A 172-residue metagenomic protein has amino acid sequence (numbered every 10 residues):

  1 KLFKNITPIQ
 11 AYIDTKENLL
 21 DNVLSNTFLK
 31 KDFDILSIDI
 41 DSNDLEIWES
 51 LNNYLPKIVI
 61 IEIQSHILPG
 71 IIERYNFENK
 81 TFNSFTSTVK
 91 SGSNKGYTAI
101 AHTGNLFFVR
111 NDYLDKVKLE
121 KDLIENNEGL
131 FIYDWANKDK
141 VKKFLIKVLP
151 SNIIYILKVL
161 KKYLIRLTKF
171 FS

Functional and structural regions predicted by a protein language model:
K1-N26, D32, I38, S65-L68 (+1 more regions): SAM cofactor-binding core of SAM-dependent methyltransferases, primarily the Rossmann-like beta-alpha-beta module
L2-K4, Y54, K95: Short, structured coil segments at secondary-structure junctions
T7-I9, V59, I100: Hydrophobic/aromatic beta-strand patches that form the interior of the parallel beta-sheet core in alpha/beta enzyme
L20-T27, S65-S172: Rossmann-like AdoMet/SAM-dependent catalytic core
D32-F33, P56: Local beta-strand N-terminus motif with an aromatic residue
I35-I38, V59-I60, F108: Active-site beta-strand/loop signature of hydrolases that rely on acidic residues for catalysis
L36-I47: Active-site glycine- and acidic-residue-rich loops that bind and position anionic ligands or nucleotide-like cofactors
E46-F77: A short alpha/beta connector and helix-capping loop motif
